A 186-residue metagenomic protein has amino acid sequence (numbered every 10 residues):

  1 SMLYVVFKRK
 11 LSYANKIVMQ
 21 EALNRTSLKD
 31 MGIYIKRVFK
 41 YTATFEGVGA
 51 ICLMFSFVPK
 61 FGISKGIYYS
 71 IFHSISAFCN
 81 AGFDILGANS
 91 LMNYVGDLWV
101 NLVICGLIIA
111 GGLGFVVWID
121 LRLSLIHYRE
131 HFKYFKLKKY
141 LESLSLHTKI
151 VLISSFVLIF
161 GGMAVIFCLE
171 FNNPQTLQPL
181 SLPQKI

Functional and structural regions predicted by a protein language model:
S1-I186: Membrane-proximal intracellular helices of multi-pass ion channels
